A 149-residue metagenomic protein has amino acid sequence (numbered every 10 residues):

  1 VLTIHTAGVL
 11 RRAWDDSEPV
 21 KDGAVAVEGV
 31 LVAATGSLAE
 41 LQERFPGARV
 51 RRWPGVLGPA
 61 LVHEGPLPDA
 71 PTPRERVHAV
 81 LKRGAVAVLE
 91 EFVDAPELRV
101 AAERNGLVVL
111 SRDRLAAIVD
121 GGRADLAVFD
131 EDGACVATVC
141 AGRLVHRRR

Functional and structural regions predicted by a protein language model:
V1-R44, R114-I118, G122-D132, C140-R149: N-terminal metal-binding scaffold of metallo-dependent hydrolase/deaminase domains
V1-V9, W14, E40-E75: Replace "His-x-His-based motif
E28, V80-R83, A87, R104-V108 (+1 more regions): Change "in soluble alpha/beta enzymes" to "in soluble alpha/beta proteins
A34-G36, V62, V88-E90, L110 (+1 more regions): Short, hydrophobic beta-strand segments that form beta-sheet elements in well-ordered domains
G47-R51, V109, T138: Conserved beta-strand scaffold positions in the cores of enzyme catalytic domains, especially in NTP/NDP-utilizing
R52-L57, P66-A101: Alpha-helical scaffold segments that flank or form the walls of functional sites
A95-D113: Short acidic, glycine/proline-enriched helix-loop-strand junctions
